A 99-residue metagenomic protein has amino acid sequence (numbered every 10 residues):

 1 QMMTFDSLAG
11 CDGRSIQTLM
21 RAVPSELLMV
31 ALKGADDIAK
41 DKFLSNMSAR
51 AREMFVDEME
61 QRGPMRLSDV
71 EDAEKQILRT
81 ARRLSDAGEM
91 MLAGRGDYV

Functional and structural regions predicted by a protein language model:
Q1-V99: General marker for long, soluble alpha-helical cores
